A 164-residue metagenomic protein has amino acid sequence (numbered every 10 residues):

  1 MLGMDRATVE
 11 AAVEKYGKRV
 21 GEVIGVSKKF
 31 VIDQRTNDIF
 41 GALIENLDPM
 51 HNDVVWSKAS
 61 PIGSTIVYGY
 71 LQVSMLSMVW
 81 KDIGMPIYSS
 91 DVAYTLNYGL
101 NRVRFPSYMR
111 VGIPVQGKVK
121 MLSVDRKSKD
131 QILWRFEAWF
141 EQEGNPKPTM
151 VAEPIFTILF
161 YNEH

Functional and structural regions predicted by a protein language model:
M1-R19, F105-H164: HotDog/MaoC-like acyl-thioester-processing domains
L2-N97, Y161-H164: Hot-dog-fold acyl-thioester-processing enzymes
Y98-R102: A beta-strand/beta-hairpin structural motif
